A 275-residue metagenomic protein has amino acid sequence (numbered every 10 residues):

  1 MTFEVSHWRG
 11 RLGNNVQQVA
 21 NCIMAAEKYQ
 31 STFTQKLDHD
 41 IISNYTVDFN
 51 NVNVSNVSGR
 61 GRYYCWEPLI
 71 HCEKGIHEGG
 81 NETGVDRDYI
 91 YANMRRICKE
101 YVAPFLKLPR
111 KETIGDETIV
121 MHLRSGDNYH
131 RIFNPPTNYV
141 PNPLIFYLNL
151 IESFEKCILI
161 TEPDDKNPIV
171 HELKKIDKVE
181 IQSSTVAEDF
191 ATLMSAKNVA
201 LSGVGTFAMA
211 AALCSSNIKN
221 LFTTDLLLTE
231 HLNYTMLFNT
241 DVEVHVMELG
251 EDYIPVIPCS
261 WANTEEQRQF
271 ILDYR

Functional and structural regions predicted by a protein language model:
T2, D38-E155, L249-R275: Secretory-pathway luminal glycosyltransferase catalytic domains
T2-E4, T32-D38, V120-H122, I158-I160 (+2 more regions): A structural signal for short, well-ordered beta-strand segments and their strand-loop junctions that often border
H7-Q17, H130-I132, N138: A short, glycine/small-residue-rich beta-strand->loop->alpha-helix junction that serves as a flexible
R9, S125-D127, T161-D164: Short, flexible loop/turn elements at secondary-structure junctions
Q18-A25: Short amphipathic alpha-helix
F49-S55, G75-H77, E172-S183, K219 (+1 more regions): Active-site regions of enzymes building and remodeling cell-envelope glycoconjugates
I151-T223, L228-M236: Donor-binding and catalytic core of enzymes assembling or modifying cell-surface/extracellular glycoconjugates
M209-R275: Nucleotide-sugar donor-binding patch of glycosyltransferase catalytic domains
